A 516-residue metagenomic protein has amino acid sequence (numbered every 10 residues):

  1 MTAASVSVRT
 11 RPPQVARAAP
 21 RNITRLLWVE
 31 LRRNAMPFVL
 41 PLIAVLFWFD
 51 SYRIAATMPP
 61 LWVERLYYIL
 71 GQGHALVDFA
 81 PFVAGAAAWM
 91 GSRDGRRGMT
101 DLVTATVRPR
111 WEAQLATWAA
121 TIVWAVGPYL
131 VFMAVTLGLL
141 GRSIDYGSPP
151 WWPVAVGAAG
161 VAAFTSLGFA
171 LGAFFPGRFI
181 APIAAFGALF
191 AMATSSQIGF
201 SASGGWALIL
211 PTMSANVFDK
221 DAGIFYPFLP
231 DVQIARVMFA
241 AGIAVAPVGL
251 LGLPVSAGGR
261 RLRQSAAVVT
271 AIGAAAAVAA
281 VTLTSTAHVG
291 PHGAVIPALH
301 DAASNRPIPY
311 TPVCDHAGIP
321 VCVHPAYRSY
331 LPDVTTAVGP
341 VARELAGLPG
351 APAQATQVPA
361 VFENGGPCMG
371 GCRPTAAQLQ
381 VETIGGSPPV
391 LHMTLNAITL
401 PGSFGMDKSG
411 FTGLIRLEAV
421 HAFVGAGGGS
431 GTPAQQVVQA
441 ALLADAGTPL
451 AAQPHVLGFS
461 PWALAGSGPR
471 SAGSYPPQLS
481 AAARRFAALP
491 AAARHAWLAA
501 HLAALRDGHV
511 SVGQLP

Functional and structural regions predicted by a protein language model:
M1-A87, D94, A246-T270, A275-H292 (+8 more regions): Hydrophobic alpha-helical transmembrane segments
P41, R178-A193: Pore- or pathway-lining transmembrane helices of multi-pass membrane proteins that form conduits for solutes/ions
F47-S51, P128-T136, A191-G204, A280-S285: C-terminal TM-helix exit segments that contain a strictly Trp-centered aromatic cap at the helix terminus
F49-A80, W89, L115-F179: Secretory targeting signals
A86-W124: Helix-loop-helix units of permease transmembrane domains in multi-pass membrane transporters, especially ABC
V103, R108, E112, G172-G177 (+1 more regions): Membrane-interface helix-boundary motifs at transmembrane edges
A125-G172, A422-P477, R484-A496, A500: Alpha-helical transmembrane segments and their short interhelical loops
F190-A257: Membrane-embedded alpha-helical segments of integral membrane proteins
